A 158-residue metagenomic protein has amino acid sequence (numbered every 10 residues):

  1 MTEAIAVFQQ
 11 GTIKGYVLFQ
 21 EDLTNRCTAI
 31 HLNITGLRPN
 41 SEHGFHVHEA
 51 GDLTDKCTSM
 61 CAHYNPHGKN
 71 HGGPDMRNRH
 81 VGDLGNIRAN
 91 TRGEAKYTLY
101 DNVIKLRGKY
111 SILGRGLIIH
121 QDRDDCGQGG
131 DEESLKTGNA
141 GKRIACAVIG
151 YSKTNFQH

Functional and structural regions predicted by a protein language model:
M1-H158: N-terminal leader/targeting pre-sequences
